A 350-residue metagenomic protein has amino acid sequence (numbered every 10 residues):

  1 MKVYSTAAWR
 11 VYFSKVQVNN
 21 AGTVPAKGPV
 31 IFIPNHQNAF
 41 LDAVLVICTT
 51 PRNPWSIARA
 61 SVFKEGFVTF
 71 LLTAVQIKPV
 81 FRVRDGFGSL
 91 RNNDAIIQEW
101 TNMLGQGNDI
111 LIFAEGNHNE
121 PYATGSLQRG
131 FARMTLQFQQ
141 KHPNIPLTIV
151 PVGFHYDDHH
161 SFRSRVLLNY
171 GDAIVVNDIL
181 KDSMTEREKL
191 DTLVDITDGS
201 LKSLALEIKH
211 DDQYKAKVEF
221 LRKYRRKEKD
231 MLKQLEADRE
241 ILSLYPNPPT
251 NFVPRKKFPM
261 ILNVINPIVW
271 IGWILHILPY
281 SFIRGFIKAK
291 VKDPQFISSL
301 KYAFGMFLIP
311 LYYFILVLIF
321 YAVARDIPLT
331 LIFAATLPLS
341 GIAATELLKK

Functional and structural regions predicted by a protein language model:
Y4-A8, F131, L193, N263 (+1 more regions): Hydrophobic alpha-helical segments of integral membrane proteins, encompassing both true transmembrane helices
Y4-H36: Helix-to-loop junction immediately C-terminal to a conserved catalytic motif
K15, N177, G285-P294, A322-I327: Membrane-interface elements of multi-pass transporters and channels
V24-G88, I283-Q295: Catalytic core of membrane glycerolipid acyltransferases/transacylases, capturing the structured, soluble-facing
S89-K257, L337-K350: Non-catalytic C-terminal accessory region of glycerolipid acyltransferases and related lyso-lipid remodeling enzymes
L232-K290: Membrane-proximal, non-transmembrane alpha-helical segments
P259-F282, I297-L347: Alpha-helical bilayer-embedded segments of polytopic membrane proteins, i.e., transmembrane/intramembrane helices
